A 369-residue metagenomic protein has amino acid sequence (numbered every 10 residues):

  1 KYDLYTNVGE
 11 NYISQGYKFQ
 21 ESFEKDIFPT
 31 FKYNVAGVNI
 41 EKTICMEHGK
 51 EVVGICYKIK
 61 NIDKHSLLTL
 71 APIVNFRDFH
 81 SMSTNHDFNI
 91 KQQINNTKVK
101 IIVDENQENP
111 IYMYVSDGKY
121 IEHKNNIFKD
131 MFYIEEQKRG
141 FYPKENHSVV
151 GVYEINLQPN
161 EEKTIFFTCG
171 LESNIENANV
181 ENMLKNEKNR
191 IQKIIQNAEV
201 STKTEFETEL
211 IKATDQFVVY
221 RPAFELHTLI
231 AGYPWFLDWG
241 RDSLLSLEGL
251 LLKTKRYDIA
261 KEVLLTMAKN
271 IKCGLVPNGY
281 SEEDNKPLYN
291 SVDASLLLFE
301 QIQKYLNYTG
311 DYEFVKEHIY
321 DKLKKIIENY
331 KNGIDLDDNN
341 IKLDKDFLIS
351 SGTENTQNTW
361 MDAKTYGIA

Functional and structural regions predicted by a protein language model:
K1-A369: Acidic, mature catalytic/reactive cores of soluble proteins
